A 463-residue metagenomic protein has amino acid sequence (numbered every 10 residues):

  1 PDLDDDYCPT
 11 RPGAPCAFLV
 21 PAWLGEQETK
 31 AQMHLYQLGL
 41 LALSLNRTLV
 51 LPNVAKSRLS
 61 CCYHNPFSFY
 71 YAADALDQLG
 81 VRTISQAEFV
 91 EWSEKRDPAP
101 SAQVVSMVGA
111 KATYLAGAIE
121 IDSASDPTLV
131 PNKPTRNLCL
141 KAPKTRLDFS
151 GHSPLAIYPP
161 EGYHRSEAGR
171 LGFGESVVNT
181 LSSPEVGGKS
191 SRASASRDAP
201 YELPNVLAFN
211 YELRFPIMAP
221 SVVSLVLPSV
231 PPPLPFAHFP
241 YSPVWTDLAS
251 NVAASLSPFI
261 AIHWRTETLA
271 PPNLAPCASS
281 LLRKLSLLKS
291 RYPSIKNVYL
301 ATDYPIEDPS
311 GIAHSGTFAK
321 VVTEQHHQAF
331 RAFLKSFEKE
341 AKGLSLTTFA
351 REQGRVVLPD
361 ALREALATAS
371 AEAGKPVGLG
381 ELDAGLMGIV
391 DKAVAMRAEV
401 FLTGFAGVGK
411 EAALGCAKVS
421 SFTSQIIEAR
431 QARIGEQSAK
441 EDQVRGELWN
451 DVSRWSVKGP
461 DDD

Functional and structural regions predicted by a protein language model:
P1-N297, A301-Y304: Secretory-pathway glycan-assembly enzymes, especially type II membrane glycosyltransferases that use nucleotide-sugar
W23-E26, G380-E381, K410-L414: Active-site rim elements
S57-Y71, I426, W449-D461: Short, mixed-charge aromatic SLiMs
S60-N65, P271-A275, D308-A319, A406 (+3 more regions): A short acidic (Asp/Glu
I121, T128-K133, L138-P143, L155 (+3 more regions): Surface-exposed intrinsically disordered loops and tails
P276-M387, A429, R433-A439: Catalytic lobes of large eukaryotic enzymes
L386-E447: A donor-sugar binding/catalytic signature common to diverse glycosyltransferases and related nucleotide-sugar
